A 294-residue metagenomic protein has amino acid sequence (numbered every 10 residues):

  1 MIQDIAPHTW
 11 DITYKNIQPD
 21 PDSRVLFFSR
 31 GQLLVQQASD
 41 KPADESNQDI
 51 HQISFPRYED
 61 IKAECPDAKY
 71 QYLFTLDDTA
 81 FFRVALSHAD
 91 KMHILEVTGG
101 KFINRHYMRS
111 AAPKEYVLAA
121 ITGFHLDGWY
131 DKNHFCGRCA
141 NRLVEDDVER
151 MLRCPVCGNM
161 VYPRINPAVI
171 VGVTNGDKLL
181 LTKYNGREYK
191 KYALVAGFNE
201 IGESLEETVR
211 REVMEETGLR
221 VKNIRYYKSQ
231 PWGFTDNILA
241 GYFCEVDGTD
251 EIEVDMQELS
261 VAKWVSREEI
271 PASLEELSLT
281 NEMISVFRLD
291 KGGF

Functional and structural regions predicted by a protein language model:
M1-N133, E188-Y192, D255-F294: Nudix hydrolase/Nudix homology domain
R30, L76-D77, N175-D177, G248: Short acidic-glycine loop/turn motifs at beta-strand connectors
Q36, H134, M151-L194, F198 (+3 more regions): N-terminal strand-loop-strand
N141-V144, Y162: Short functional micro-motifs and their immediate structural scaffolds
E145-R150: Short linker/helix segments within small regulatory modules
V195, V209, V213: Hydrophobic alpha-helical positions that pack around
E203: Surface-exposed, charge/polar-rich loops and edge strands
Q230-I252: Active-site-adjacent beta-strand/loop module that shapes the phosphate/pyrophosphate-binding cleft
